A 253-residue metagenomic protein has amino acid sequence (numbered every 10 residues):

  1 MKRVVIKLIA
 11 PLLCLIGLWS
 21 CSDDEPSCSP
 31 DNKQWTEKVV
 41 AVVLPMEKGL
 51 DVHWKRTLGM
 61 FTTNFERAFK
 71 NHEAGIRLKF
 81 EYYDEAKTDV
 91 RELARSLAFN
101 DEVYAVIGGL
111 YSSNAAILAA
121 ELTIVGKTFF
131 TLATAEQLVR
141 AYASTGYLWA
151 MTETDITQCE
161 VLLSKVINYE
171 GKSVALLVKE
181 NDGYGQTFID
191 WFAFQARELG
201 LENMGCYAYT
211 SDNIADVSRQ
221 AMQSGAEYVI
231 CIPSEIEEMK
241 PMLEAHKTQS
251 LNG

Functional and structural regions predicted by a protein language model:
M1-I9: Bacterial N-terminal signal peptides that target proteins for export
G17-S20: C-terminal motif of bacterial Sec signal peptides marking the signal peptidase cleavage site
S22-D24: Bacterial signal peptide processing site
C28-F61, F65-F69, G109-L110, V174-K179: Short beta-strand segments enriched in small/hydrophobic residues
W35, V52-G59, R67, N71-Y142 (+2 more regions): Beta-alpha junction/loop-to-helix N-cap segments that form part of ligand/metal-binding clefts
V39, A105, E227-Y228: Structural motif
V103-C206, Q249-G253: Extracytoplasmic ligand/sensor domains, especially the bilobed periplasmic-binding protein
D190-Y207, A215-G253: A residue-level marker of the well-folded mature domains of exported/periplasmic proteins
